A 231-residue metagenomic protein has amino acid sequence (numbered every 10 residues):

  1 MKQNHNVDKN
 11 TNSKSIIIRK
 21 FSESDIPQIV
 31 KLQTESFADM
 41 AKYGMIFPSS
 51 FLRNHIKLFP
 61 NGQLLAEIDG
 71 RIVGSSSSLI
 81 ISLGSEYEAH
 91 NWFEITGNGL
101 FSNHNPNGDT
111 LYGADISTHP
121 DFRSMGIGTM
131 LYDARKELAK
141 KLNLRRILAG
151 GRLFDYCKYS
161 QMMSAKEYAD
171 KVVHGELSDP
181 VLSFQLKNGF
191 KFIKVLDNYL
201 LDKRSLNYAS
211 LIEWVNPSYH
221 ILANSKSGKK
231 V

Functional and structural regions predicted by a protein language model:
S15-I29: A short beta-loop-alpha structural element at the N-terminal edge of CoA-dependent acyl/N-acetyltransferase catalytic
K20, K31-F47, H55, Y219: Helix-loop element at the rim of GNAT/NAT acetyltransferase active sites that forms part of the acceptor-substrate
A41-L83, N91-S102: Active-site rim helix/loop that mediates acceptor-substrate recognition in acyltransferases
S76-D115, D133, R152-P180, L186 (+1 more regions): Conserved acyl-donor/pantetheine-binding loop and adjacent beta-alpha core of acyl/acetyltransferases and related
H119-D121: Active-site acidic-Proline motif in GNAT/NAT acetyltransferases
S124-A139, L148-A149: Conserved acetyl-CoA-binding loop-helix of GNAT-fold acetyltransferases
E176-K191, Y199-V231: C-terminal "cap" of GNAT-fold acetyltransferases
